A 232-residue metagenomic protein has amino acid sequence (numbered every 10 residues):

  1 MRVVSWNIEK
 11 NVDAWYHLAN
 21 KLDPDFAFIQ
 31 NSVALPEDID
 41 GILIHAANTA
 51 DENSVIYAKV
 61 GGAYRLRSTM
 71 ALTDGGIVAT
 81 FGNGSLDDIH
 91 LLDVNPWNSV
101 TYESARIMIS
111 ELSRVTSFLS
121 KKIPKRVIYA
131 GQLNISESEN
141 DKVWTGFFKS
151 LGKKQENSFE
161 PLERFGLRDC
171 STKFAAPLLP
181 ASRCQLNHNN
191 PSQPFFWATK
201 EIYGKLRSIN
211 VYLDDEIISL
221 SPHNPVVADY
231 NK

Functional and structural regions predicted by a protein language model:
V3-I8, W15-E37, A79, L91 (+4 more regions): Active-site beta-strand/loop signature of hydrolases that rely on acidic residues for catalysis
V12, L35-E37, S99-T101, S136-G146 (+2 more regions): Short catalytic/ligand-binding loop motif for oxyanion handling, primarily in non-cytosolic enzymes, centered on
F26, I109-K200: Metal-dependent phosphoesterases centered on the DNase I-like endonuclease/exonuclease/phosphatase
F26-S99: Structured beta-strand-rich core segments of catalytic domains in phosphoester-bond hydrolases
A50-R65, F81-G84, F165, L186-L206 (+1 more regions): Conserved beta strand-loop-helix elements of the APE1-like EEP
R67, V94-L112, K142-F148: Surface-exposed cleft-lining segments at the edges of enzyme active sites
C184-N187, D215-L220: Short proline/glycine-enriched turn/loop segments at secondary-structure junctions
L206-Y212, P225-K232: Binuclear metal-dependent phosphoesterase catalytic core
